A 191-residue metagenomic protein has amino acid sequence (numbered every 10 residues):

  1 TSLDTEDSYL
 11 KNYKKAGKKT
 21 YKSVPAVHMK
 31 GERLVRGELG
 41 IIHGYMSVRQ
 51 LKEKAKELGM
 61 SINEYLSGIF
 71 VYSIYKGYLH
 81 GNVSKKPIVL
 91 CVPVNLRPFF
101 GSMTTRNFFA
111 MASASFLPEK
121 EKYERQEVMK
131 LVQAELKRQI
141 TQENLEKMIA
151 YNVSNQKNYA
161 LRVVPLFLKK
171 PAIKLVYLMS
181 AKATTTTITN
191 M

Functional and structural regions predicted by a protein language model:
T1, I62-I74, V132: Structural preference for long, well-ordered alpha-helical segments in enzyme cores
T1-G40: Short amphipathic alpha-helices and their capping loops
L3, D7, E64, K122-M129: Generic detection of long, well-ordered alpha-helical segments
D7-K18, S67-G81, T186-M191: Charged, low-complexity, helix/coiled-coil-prone segments
P25-H28, Y45, R49, L58: Plant-skewed but cross-kingdom recognition/interaction modules and surfaces
G40-M46, Q50-K52, Y75-M191: Acyl-thioester-dependent acyl-group transfer interface
A55-N63: Alpha-helical hinge/cap motifs
